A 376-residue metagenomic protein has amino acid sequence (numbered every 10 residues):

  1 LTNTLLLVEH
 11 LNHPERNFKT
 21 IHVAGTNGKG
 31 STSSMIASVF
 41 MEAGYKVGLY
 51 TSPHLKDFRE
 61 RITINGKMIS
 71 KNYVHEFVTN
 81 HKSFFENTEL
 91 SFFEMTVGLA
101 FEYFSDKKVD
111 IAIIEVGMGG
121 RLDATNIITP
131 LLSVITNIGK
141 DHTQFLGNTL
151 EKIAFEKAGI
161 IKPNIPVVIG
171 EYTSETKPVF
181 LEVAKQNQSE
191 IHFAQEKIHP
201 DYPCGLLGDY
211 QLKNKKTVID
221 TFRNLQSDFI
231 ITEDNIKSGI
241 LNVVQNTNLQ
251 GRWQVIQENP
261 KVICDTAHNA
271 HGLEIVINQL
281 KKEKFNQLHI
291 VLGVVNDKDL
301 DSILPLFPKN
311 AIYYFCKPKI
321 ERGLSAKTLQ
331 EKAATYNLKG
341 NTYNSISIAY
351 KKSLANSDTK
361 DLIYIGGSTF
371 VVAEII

Functional and structural regions predicted by a protein language model:
L1-L5: N-terminal pre-Walker A segment at the start of P-loop NTPase domains
L6-E9, H13-R16, E42-I128, L146 (+1 more regions): ATP-dependent carboxylate-amine ligase catalytic core
N17, K107, I111-V116, D123-V134 (+3 more regions): Nucleotide phosphate-binding/pyrophosphate-handling subdomain across enzymes that bind or process nucleotide phosphates
K19-V23, S31-G48: A conserved segment at the C-terminal end of the G1
G120-L122, T129-Q188: Conserved catalytic-core segment of NTP-binding enzymes
Y172-H192, K261-C264, L304-L362: C-terminal helical cap/extension that packs against the catalytic core of soluble nucleotide-cofactor enzymes
S368: Active-site-proximal loop/hinge segments that shape catalytic or ion-binding/gating pockets
